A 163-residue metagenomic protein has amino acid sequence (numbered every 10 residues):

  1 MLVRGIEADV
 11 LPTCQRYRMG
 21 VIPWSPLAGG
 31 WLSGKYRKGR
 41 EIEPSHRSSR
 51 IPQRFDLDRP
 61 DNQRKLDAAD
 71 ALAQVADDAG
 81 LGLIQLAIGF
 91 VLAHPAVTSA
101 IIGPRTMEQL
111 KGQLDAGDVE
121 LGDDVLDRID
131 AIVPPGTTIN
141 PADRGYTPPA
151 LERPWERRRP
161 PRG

Functional and structural regions predicted by a protein language model:
M1-G5: Active-site glycine- and acidic-residue-rich loops that bind and position anionic ligands or nucleotide-like cofactors
I6-S48, G82: Aromatic-lined glycan-binding groove of carbohydrate-active enzymes
R16, R40, P44-Q74, D78 (+2 more regions): Terminal-tail/helix-coil boundary detector
G20-I22, T98-I101: Structural preference for beta-strand elements that scaffold enzyme active sites
L86: Glycine/threonine-rich phosphate-binding loop and adjacent beta-strand/alpha-helix elements that clamp
G89-F90: Hydrophobic, secondary-structure "cap" segments at the distal end of domains
